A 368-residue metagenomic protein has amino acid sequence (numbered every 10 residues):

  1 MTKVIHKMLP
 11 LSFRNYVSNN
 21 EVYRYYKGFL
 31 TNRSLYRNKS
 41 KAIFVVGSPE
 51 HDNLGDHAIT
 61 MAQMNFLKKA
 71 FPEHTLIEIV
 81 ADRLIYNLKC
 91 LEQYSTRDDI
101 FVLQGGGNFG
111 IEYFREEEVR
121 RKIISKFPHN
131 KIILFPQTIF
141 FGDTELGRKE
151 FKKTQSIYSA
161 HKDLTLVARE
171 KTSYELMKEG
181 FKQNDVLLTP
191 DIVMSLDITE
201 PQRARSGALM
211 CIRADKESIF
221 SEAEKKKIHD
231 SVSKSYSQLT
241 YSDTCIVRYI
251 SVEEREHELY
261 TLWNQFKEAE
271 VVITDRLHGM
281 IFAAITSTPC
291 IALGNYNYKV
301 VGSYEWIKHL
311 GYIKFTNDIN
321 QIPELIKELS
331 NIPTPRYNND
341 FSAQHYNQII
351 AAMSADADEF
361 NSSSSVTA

Functional and structural regions predicted by a protein language model:
M1-A368: Active-site anion-handling motifs in enzyme catalytic cores
